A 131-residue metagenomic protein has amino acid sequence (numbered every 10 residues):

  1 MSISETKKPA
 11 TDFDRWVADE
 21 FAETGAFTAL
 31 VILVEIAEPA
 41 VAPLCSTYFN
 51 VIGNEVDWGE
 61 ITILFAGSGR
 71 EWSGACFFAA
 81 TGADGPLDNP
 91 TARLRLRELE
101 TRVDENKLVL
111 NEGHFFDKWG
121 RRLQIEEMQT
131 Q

Functional and structural regions predicted by a protein language model:
M1, E5-R15, V56-E60, E105-L108 (+1 more regions): Short, flexible domain-boundary/linker segments around small modular repeats
S2-S46: N-terminal, charge-rich interaction modules
S4, E23, E35-E38, G69-W72 (+4 more regions): Long, low-complexity, Ser/Thr/Gly/Pro-rich intrinsically disordered segments that act as flexible linkers and assembly
A26-L30, E71-A75, L110-E112: Short, surface-exposed beta-edge/turn micro-motifs
A42-L44, G85-N89, E126-E127: A short acidic (Asp/Glu
F49-S68: Short, solvent-exposed beta-alpha or beta-beta edge segments that form flexible loop/patches at the rim of ligand
I63-L94: Mid-chain, well-packed structural core segment of small domains
L64, P90-Q131: Helix-rich interaction surfaces within compact, conserved domain-sized segments that mediate assembly or partner
